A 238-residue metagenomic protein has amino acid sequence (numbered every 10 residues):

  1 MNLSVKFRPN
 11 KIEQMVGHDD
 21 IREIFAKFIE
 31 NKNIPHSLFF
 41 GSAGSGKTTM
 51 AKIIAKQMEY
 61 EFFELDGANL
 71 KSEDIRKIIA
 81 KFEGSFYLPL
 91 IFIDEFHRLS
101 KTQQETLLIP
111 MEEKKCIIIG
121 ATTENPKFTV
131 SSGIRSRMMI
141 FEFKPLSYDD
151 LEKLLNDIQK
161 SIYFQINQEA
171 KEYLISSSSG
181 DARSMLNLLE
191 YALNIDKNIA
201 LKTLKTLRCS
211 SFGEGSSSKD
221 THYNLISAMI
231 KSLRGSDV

Functional and structural regions predicted by a protein language model:
M1, A26-D66, A80-E83, L108-E113: Walker A/P-loop
M1-E23: Dynamic helix-loop-helix/coil hinge segments at AAA+ ATPase domain boundaries and subdomain interfaces
R22-E23, Y60-L90, K101: Short glycine-rich substrate-engagement loop in P-loop NTPases that contacts/grips substrate
Y60, S131-P145: A short helix-turn-beta junction within AAA+ P-loop NTPase domains corresponding to the substrate/partner-engaging
D66-A68, M139-E152: Conserved AAA+ ATPase "SRH/arginine-finger" region at the nucleotide-binding site
I93, R98-S136: Conserved catalytic/switch belt of AAA+ P-loop NTPases
E172-S177, R183-I195, S227-K231: C-terminal helical "lid" of AAA+/P-loop NTPase domains
L193-S218: Conserved C-terminal helix/linker of AAA+ ATPases
